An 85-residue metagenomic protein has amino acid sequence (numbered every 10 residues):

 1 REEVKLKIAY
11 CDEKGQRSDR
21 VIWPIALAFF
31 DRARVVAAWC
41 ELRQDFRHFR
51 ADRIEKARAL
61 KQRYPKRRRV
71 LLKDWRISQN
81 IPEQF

Functional and structural regions predicted by a protein language model:
R1-F85: Core beta-strand-centered patch of the WYL/Sm-like small regulatory domain
